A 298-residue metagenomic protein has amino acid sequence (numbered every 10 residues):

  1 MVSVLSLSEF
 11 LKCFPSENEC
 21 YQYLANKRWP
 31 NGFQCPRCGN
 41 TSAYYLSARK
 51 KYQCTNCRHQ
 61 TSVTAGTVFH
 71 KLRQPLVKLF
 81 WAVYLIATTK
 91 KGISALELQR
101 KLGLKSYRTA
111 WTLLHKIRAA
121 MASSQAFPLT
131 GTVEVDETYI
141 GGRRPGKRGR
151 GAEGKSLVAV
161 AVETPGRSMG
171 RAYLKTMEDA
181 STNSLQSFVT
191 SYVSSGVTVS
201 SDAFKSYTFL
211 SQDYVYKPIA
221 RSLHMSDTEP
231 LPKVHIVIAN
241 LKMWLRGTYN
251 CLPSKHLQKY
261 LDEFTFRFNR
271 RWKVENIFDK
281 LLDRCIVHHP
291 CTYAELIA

Functional and structural regions predicted by a protein language model:
M1-A298: Residue-level recognition of single "structural anchor" positions that define or cap local secondary structure
